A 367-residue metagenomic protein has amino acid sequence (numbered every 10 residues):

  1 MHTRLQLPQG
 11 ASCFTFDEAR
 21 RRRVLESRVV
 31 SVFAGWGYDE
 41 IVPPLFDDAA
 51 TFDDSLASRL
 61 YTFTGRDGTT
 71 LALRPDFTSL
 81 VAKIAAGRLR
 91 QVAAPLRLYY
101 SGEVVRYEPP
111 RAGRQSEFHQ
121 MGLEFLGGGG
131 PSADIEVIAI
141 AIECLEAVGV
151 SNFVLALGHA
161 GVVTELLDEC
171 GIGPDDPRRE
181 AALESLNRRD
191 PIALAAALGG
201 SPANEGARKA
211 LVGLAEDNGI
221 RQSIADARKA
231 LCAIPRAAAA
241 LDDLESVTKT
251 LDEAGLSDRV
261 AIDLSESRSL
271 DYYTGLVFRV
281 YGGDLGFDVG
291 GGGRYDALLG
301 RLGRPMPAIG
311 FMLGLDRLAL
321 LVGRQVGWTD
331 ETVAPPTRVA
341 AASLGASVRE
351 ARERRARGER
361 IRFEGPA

Functional and structural regions predicted by a protein language model:
M1-S79, G87, I135, A156: TRNA-binding/sensing appendages of the translation machinery
R21-G35, D47-D48, T78-Q91, L98-S151 (+1 more regions): Positively charged, Gly/Ser-enriched RNA/tRNA-binding surfaces
S55-R59, E169-G171, L276-V277: Short low-complexity, flexible loop/linker segments enriched in glycine and/or proline with clustered acidic
L60-D67, I172-A196, L256: Acidic, His- and aromatic-enriched active-site or binding-groove loops in soluble protein domains that engage sugars
E117-M121, L157-E165: Short, conserved phosphate-binding/catalytic loop or strand-edge motifs used in phosphoryl-/nucleotidyl-transfer
G129, A133, A156, V163 (+1 more regions): Cap/lid and interdomain-hinge subdomains that line or gate substrate/regulatory clefts in soluble alpha/beta enzymes
I140-A147, G161-C170: Hydrophobic mid-domain F-helix/FG-region of cytochrome P450s
A156-L157, R179-L183, R360-A367: A generic structural motif
